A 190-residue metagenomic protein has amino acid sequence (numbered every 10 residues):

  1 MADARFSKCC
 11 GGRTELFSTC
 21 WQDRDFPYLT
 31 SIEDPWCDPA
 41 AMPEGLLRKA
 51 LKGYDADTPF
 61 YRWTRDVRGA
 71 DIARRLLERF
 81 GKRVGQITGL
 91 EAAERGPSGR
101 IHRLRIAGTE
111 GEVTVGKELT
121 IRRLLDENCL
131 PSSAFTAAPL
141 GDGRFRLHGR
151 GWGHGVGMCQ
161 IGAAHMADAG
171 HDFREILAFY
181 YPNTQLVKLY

Functional and structural regions predicted by a protein language model:
M1-Y190: Conserved, single-site charged/polar hotspot
